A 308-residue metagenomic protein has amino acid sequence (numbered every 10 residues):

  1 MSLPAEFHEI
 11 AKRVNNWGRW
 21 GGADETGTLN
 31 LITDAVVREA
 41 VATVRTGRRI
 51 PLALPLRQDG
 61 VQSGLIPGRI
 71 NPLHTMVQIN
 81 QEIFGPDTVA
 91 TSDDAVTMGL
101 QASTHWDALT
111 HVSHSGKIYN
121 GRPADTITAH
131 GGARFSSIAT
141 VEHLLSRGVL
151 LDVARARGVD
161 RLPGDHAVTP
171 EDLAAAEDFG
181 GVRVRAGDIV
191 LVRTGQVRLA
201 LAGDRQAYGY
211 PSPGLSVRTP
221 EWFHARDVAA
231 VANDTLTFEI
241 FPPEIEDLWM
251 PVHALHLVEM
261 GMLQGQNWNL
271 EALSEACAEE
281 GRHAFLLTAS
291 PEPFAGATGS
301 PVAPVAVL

Functional and structural regions predicted by a protein language model:
M1-L308: Active-/binding-site microenvironments in catalytic and ligand-binding cores
